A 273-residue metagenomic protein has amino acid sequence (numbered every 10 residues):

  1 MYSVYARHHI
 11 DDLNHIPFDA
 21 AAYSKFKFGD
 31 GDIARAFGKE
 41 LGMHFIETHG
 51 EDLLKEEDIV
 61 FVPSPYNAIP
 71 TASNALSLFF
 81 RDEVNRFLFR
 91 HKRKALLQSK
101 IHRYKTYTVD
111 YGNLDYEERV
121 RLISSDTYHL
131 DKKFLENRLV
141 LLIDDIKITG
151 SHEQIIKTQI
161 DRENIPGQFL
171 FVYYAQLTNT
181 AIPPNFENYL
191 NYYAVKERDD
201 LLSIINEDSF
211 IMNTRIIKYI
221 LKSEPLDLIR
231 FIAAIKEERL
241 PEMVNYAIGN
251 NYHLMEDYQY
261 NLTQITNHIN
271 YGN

Functional and structural regions predicted by a protein language model:
M1-T71, Y107-T127, D131, R198-N273: Active-site-facing substrate-recognition patch
H44, F79-F87, Q159-E163: Active-site catalytic microenvironments for nucleophilic, acid-base chemistry
L53-L96: Low-complexity, highly charged intrinsically disordered N-terminal segments that act as targeting/localization
F61-V62, L96-Q98, Q168-Y173: A structural signal for short, well-ordered beta-strand segments and their strand-loop junctions that often border
K92-T106: A short, structured active-site edge motif that brings together acidic residues
H102-D208: PRPP/pyrophosphate-binding module of the type I phosphoribosyltransferase fold
